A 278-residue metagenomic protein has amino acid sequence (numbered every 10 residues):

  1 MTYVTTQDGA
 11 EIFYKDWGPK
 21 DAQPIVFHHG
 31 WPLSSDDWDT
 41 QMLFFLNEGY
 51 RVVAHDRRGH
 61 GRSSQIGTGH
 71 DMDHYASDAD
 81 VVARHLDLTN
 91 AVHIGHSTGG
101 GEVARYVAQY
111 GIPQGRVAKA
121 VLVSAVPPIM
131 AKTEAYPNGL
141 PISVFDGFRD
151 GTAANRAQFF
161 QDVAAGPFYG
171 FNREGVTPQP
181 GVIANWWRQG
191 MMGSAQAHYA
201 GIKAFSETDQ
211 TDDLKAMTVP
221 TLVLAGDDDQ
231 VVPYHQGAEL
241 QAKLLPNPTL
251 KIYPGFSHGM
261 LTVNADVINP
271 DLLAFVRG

Functional and structural regions predicted by a protein language model:
D8-T68: Conserved HGGG/HGGXW glycine-rich cap/lid loop of the alpha/beta-hydrolase fold
H29-W31, A91, G95-G100: Conserved alpha/beta-hydrolase "nucleophile elbow" surrounding the catalytic nucleophile
H74-A91: Conserved acidic catalytic loop of the alpha/beta-hydrolase fold
A104-A154: Flexible "cap/lid" loop of the alpha/beta hydrolase fold
P128-L140, D150-K215: Conserved alpha/beta-hydrolase catalytic His-Asp/Glu region
M217, V223-A225, D229: Short beta-strand/loop motif that positions the catalytic acidic residue of the alpha/beta-hydrolase fold
Q230-Q236: Conserved alpha/beta-hydrolase "acid-adjacent" motif
P246-G278: Catalytic active-site module of serine/aspartate enzymes centered on a nucleophile-bearing elbow/loop
